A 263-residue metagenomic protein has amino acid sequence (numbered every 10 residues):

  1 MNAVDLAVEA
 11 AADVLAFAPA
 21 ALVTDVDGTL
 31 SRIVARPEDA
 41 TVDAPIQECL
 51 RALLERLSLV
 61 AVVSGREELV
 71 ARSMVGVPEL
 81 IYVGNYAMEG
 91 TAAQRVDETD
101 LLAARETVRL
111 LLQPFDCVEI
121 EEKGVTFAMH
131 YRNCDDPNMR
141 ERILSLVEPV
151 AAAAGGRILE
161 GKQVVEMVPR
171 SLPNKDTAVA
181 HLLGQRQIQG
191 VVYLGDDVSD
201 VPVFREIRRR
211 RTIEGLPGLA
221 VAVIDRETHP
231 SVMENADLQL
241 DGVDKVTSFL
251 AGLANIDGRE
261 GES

Functional and structural regions predicted by a protein language model:
M1-V26, L30-E38, P45, A52 (+2 more regions): Non-catalytic pre-domain segments flanking phosphatase-related domains
A3-V4, F17, D43, G90 (+1 more regions): Mg2+-dependent phosphoryl-transfer enzymes with acidic/Ser/Thr/Gly-rich catalytic loops
F17-A18, R56, P114-F115, A153-A154 (+1 more regions): Structured helix-beta-strand junction loops
A20-L22, L80, V191: The start of beta-strands in P-loop NTPase/AAA+ ATPase cores
L30-A40, K162-R170: Glycine-rich phosphate-binding "P-loop"
I33, A40-V125: Active-site phosphate-binding/coordination module
V75-E79, A154, L216, E234-A236: Short, structured coil segments at secondary-structure junctions
E122-L216: Conserved acidic, metal-coordinating active-site core of Asp-based, Mg2+-dependent phosphoryl-transfer enzymes
